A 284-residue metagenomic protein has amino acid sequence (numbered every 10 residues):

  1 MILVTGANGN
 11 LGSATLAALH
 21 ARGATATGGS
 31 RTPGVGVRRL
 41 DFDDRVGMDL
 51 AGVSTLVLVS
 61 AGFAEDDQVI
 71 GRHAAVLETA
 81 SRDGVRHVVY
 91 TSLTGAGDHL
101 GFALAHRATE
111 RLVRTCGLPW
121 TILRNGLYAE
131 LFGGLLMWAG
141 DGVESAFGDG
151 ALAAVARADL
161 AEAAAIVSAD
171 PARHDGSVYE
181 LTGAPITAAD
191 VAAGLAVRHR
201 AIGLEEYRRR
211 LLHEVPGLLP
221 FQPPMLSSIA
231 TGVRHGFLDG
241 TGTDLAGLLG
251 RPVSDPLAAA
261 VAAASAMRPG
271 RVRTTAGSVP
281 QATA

Functional and structural regions predicted by a protein language model:
M1-T27, T32, V53-S54, A61-G71 (+3 more regions): Oxidoreductase cofactor-interface core, primarily capturing Rossmann-like NAD(P)-dependent enzymes
G36-R39, A201: Conserved residues in the N-terminal Rossmann fold of short-chain dehydrogenase/reductase
R38-S54: Conserved Rossmann-fold cofactor-binding substructure of NAD(P)-dependent oxidoreductases
D44-M48, L160, E206-Y207: Short acidic active-site motifs
A74-L77, R157-A165, G242, P256-V261: Short, amphipathic alpha-helical "lid/cap" segments that border enzyme active or binding sites
A164, S168, L195, A230 (+1 more regions): Hydrophobic "lid"/C-terminal helical patch of Rossmann-like NAD(P)-dependent dehydrogenase/epimerase domains
A192-G236, V272-A284: Terminal hydrophobic/aromatic helix or amphipathic segment near a protein terminus
L249-A284: Amphipathic terminal alpha-helices
